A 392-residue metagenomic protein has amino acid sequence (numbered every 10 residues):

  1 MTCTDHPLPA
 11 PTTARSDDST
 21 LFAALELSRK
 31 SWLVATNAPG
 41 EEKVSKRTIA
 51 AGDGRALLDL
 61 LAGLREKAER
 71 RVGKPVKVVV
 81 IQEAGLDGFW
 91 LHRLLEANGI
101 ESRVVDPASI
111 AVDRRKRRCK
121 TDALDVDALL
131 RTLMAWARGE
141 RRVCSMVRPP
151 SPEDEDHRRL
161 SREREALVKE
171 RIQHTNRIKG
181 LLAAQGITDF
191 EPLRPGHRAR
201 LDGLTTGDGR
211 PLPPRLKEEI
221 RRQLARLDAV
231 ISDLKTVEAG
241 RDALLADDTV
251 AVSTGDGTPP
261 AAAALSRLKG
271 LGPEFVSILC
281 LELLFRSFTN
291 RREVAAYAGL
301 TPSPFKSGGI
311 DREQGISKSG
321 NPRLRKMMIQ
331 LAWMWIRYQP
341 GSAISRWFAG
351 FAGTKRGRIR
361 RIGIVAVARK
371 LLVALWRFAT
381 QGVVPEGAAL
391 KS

Functional and structural regions predicted by a protein language model:
M1-S392: A detector of single, family-specific signature residues that are central to catalytic or substrate-handling motifs
